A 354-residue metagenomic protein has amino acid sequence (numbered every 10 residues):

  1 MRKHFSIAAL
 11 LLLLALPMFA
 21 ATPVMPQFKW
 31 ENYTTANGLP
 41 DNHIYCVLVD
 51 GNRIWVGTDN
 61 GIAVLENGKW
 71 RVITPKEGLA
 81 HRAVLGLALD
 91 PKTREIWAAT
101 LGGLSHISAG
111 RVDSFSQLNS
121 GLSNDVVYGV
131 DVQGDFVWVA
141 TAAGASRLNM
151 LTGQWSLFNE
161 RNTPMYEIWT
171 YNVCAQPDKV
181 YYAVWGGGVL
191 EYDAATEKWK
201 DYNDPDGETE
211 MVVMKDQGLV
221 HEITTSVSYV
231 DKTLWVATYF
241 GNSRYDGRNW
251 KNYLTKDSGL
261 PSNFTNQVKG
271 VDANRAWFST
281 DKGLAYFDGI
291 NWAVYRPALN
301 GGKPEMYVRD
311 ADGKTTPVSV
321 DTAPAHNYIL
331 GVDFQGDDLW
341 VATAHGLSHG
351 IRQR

Functional and structural regions predicted by a protein language model:
M1-A9: Bacterial N-terminal signal peptides that target proteins for export
L11, A20-R354: Carboxylate-rich, polar loop motifs that coordinate divalent cations or form catalytic acidic clusters
A15-P17: N-terminal signal peptide c-region/cleavage motif recognized by signal peptidases
